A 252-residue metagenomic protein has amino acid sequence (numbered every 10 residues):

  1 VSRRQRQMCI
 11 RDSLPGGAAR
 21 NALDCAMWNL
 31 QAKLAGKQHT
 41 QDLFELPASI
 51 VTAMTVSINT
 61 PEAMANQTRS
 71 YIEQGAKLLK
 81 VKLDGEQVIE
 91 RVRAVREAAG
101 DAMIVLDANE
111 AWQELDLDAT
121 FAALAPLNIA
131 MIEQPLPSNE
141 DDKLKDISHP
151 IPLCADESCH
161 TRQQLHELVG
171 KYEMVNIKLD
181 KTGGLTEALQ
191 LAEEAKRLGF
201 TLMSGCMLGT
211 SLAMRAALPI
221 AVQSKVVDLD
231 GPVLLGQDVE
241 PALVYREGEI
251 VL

Functional and structural regions predicted by a protein language model:
V1-I10: Single conserved hydrophobic/aromatic residue that forms the stacking wall/gate of nucleotide- or nucleobase-binding
A18-A35, L218-A221: Stable alpha-helical structural segments in soluble proteins, enriched in small hydrophobic residues
L23, G36, L79, D107 (+5 more regions): Conserved, mostly hydrophobic/aromatic
T40-I151: Metal-dependent enolase-superfamily TIM-barrel catalytic cores that perform enediolate-based chemistry
L78-K80, E133, N176-K178, M203 (+1 more regions): Conserved beta-strand positions in the central sheet of alpha/beta enzyme cores
L115-L124, R162-K171, G183, L191 (+1 more regions): Catalytic cores of alpha/beta
E133-P137, A155-Q163, L179-E187, L235: A general structural motif
G205-L252: Flexible C-terminal active-site loop/helix
